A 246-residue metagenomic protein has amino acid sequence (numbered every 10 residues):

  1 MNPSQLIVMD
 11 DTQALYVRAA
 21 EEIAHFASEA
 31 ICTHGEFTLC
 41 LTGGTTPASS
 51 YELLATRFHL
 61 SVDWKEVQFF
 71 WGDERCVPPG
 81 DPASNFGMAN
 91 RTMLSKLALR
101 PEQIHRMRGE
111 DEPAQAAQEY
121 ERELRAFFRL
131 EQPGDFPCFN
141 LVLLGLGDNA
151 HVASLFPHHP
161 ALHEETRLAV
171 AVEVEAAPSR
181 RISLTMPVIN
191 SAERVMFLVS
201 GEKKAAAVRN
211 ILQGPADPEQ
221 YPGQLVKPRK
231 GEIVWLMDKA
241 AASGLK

Functional and structural regions predicted by a protein language model:
M1-L39: N-terminal glycine-/serine-/threonine-rich phosphate-binding loop
M1-P3, D63-N140: Ligand-binding beta-strand-loop-alpha-helix segment within the catalytic cores of soluble metabolic enzymes
C32-R57: Glycine-rich N-terminal segment of FAD-binding domains in flavoprotein oxidoreductases, spanning the beta-loop-helix
L41-T46, L144-D148, S200: Glycine-rich beta-strand-to-loop/alpha-helix junction loops that act as flexible
E52-D63, G87, R91, P157-E165 (+1 more regions): A glycine- and small-aliphatic-rich helix-loop capping segment at beta-alpha/alpha-beta transitions that lines
A117-Q118, V152-H158, A207-I211: A short secondary-structure junction signal
L141-P187: Class I SAM-dependent methyltransferase SAM-binding "motif I" and its flanking Rossmann-like core
P187, E193-K246: ATP/nucleoside-binding phosphotransfer catalytic cores, i.e., glycine-rich phosphate-binding loops
